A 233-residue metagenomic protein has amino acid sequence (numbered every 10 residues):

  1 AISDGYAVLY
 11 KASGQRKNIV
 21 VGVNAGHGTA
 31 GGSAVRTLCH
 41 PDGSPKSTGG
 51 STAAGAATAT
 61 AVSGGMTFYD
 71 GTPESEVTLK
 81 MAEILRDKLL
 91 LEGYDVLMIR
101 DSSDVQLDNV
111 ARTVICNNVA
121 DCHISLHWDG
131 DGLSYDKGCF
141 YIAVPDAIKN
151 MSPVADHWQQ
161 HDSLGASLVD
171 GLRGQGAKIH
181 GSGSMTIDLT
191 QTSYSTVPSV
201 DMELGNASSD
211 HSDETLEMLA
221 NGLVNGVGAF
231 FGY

Functional and structural regions predicted by a protein language model:
A1-Y233: Catalytic-site microenvironment of enzymes that process N-acetyl-hexosamine-containing cell-wall polysaccharides
